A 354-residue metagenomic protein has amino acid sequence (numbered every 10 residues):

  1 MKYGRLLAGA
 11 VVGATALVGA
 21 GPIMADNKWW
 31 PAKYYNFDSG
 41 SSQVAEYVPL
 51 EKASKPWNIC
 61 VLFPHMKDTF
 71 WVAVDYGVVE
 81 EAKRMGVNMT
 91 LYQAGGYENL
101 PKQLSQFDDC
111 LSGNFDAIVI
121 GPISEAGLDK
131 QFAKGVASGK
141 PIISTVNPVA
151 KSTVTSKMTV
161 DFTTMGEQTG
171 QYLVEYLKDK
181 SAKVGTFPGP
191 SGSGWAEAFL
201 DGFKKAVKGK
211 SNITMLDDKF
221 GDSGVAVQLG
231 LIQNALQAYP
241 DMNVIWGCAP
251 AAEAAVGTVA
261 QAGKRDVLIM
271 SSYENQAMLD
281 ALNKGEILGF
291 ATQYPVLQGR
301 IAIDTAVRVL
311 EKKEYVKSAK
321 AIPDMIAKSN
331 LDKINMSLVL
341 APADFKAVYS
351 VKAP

Functional and structural regions predicted by a protein language model:
K2-A8, I23-P354: A residue-level marker of the well-folded mature domains of exported/periplasmic proteins
A8-A16: Hydrophobic helical h-region of N-terminal Sec-dependent signal peptides in bacterial secretory/periplasmic proteins
